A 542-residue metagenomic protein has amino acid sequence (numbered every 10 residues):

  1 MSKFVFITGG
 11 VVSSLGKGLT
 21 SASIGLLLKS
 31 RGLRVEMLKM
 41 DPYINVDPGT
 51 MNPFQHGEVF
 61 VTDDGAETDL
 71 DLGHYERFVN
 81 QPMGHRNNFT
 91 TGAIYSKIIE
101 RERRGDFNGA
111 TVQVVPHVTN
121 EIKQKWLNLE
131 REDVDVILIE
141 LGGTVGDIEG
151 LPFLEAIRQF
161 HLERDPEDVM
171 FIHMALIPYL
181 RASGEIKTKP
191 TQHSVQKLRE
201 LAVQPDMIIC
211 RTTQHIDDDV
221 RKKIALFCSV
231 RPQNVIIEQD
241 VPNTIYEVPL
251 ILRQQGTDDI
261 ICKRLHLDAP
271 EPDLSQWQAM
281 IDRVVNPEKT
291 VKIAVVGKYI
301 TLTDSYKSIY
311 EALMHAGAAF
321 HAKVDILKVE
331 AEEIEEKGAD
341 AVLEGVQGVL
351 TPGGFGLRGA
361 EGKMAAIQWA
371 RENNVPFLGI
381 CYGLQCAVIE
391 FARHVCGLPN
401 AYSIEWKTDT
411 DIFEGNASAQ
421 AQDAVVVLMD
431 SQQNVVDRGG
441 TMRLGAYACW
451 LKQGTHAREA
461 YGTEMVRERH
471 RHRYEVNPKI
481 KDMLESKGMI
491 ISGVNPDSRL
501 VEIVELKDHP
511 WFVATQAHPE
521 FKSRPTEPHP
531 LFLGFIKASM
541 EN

Functional and structural regions predicted by a protein language model:
M1-D325, A331-G348, F355-G356, K363-W369 (+2 more regions): Flexible phosphate-sensing "switch/lid" loops adjacent to ATP/NTP-binding sites across phosphate-transfer
G9, K39, T212, V295-K298 (+11 more regions): Active-site proximal loops enriched in glycine and acidic residues that flank catalytic Cys/His/Asp and coordinate
G18, A22-L26, S30, A341-A448 (+4 more regions): Cysteine-nucleophile active-site neighborhood
Q55-D63, P242-Y246, T351, E372-L378 (+4 more regions): Short beta-alpha connecting loops at secondary-structure transitions that line or flank enzyme active sites
C228, I261-E271, V395-P399, F535-N542: Short, hydrophobic alpha-helical segments
R283-P287, A339-A341, R438-T441, G493-N495 (+1 more regions): Replace "in large, NTP-powered and nucleic-acid-processing enzymes" with "in large, NTP-powered factors and other
L302-S305, A318-A322, E336-A339, R358-G362 (+8 more regions): Extended hydrophobic-aromatic, low-complexity segments
L444-N542: C-terminal and late-domain segments of enzyme folds
